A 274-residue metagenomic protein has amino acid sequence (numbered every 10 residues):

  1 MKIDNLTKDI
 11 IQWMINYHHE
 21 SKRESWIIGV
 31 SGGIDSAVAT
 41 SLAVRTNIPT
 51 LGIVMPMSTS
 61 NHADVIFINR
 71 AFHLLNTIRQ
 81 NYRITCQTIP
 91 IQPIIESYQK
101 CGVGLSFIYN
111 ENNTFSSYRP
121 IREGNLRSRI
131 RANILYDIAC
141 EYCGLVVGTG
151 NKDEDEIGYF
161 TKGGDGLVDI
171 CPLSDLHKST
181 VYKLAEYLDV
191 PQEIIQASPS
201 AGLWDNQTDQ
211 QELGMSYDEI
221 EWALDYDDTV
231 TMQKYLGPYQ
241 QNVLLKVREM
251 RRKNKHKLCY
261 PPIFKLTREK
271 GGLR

Functional and structural regions predicted by a protein language model:
M1-E156: ATP-dependent adenylation/nucleotidyltransferase module used to activate substrates
M1-V30, I34, V38-L42, T46 (+1 more regions): Peripheral terminal appendages
T40, N69, Y136, S179-Y182 (+3 more regions): Predominant activation on well-ordered alpha-helical scaffold segments within soluble catalytic domains
I48-T50, A71-N76, I108-E111, L167-P172 (+1 more regions): Short, structured secondary-structure boundary patches
A63-I66, T88-E96, I130, T180-D189 (+2 more regions): Low-complexity, flexible helical/coil segments
L75, C101, G163, L188 (+2 more regions): Alpha-helix boundary/capping residues
N76-C86, F115, P120, L173-Y182 (+1 more regions): Short, basic, helix/turn surface patches
Y118-R131, G144-S216: Catalytic subdomain that performs nucleotidyl-dependent activation
